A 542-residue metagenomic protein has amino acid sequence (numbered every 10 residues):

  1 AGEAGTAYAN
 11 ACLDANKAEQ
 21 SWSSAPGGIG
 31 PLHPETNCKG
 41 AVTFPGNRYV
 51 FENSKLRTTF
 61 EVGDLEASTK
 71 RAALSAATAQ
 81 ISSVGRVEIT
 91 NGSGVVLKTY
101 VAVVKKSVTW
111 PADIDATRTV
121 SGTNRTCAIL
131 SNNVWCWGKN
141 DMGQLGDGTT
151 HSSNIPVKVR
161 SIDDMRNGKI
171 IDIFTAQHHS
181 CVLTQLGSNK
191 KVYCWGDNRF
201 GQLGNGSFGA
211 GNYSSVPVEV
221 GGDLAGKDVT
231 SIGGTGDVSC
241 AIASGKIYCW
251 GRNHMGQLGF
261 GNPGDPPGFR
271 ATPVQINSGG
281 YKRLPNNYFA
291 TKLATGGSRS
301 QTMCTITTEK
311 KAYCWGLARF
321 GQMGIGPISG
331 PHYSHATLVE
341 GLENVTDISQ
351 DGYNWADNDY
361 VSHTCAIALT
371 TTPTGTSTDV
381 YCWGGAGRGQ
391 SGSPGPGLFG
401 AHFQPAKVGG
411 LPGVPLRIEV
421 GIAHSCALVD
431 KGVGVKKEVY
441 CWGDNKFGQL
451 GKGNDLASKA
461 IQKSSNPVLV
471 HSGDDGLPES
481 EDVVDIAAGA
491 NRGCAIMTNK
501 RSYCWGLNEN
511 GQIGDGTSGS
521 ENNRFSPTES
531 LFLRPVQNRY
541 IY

Functional and structural regions predicted by a protein language model:
A1-W110, R539-Y542: Beta-strand/loop motifs with alternating small/hydrophobic and polar/acidic residues, enriched in the first structured
K105-Y542: Eukaryote-biased RCC1-like beta-propeller repeat architecture
